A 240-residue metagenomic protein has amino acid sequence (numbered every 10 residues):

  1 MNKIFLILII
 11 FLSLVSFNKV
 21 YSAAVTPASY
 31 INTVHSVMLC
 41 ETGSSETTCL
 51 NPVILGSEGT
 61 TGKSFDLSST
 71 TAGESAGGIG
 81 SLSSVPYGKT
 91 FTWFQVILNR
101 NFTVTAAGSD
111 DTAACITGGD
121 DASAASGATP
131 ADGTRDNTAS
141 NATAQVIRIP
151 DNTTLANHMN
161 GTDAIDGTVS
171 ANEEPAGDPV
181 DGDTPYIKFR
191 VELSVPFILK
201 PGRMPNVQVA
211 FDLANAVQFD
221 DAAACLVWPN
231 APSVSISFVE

Functional and structural regions predicted by a protein language model:
I4-S16: Sec-dependent N-terminal signal peptides
Y21-E240: A short, solvent-exposed, low-complexity linear motif enriched for acidic/polar residues with Pro/Gly/Ser/Thr
